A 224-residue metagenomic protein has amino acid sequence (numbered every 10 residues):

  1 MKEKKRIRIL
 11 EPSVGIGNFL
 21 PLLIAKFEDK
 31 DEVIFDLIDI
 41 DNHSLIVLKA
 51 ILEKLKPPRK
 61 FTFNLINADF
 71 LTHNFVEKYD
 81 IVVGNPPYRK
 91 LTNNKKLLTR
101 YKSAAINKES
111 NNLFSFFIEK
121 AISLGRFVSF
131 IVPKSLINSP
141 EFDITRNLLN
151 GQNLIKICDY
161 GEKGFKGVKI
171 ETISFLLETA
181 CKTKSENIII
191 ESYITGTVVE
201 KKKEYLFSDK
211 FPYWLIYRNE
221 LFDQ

Functional and structural regions predicted by a protein language model:
M1-K2: S-adenosyl-L-methionine
K5-S13: Conserved class I S-adenosyl-L-methionine
S13-L23, E32, I40-V47, F70-Q224: Signature of N6-adenine DNA methyltransferases within the class I
K26-F27: P-loop NTPase Walker A phosphate-binding motif
K30-V33, F61: A generic structural motif
D36: Conserved beta-strand positions in the Rossmann-like core of class I SAM-dependent methyltransferases
L48-K60: Short, conserved SAM-binding/catalytic segment of Class I S-adenosyl-L-methionine-dependent methyltransferases
R59-F70: Conserved SAM-binding strand-loop segment of SAM-dependent methyltransferases
